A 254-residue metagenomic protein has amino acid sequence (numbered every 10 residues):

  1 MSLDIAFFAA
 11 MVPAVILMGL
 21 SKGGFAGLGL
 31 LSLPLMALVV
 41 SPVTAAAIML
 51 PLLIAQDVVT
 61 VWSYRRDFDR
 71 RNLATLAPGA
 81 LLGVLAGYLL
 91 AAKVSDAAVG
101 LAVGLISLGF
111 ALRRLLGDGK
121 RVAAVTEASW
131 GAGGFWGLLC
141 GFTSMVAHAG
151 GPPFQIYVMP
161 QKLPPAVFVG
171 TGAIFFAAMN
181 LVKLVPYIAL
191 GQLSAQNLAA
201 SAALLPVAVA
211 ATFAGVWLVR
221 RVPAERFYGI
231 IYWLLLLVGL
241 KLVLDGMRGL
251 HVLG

Functional and structural regions predicted by a protein language model:
F7-T75, W136-G141, G151-T212, V216: Small-residue-rich hydrophobic segments that form or flank transmembrane alpha-helices in multi-pass membrane proteins
V12, L50, V103-S107, A111 (+3 more regions): Residues within membrane-spanning alpha-helices of integral membrane proteins, especially the hydrophobic core/packing
S32, L82-A86, L90, V94 (+4 more regions): Hydrophobic side-chain positions within alpha-helical transmembrane segments of multi-pass secondary transporters
T44-D118: Membrane helix-loop-helix hairpins that form the core translocation module of multi-pass transporters
A45, A86-A91, G100, G141-A149 (+2 more regions): Hydrophobic alpha-helical transmembrane segments in multi-pass integral membrane proteins
D57-R65, A102-A128, V216-W217, G239-G254: Transmembrane helix exit motif
D69-A80, A102-G104, T126-G137, V167-A173 (+1 more regions): Cytoplasmic-side transmembrane-helix entry/capping segments in multi-pass membrane proteins
A214-L237: Interfacial loop-to-transmembrane junctions
